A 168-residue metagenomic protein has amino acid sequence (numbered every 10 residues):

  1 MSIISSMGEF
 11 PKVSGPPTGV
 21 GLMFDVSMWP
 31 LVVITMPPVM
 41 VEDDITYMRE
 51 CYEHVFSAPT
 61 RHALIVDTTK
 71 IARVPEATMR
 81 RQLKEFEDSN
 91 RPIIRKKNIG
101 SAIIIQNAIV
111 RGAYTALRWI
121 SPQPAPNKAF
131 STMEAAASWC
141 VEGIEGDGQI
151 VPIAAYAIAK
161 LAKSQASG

Functional and structural regions predicted by a protein language model:
S2-G168: Amphipathic, Lys/Arg-enriched alpha-helical "gate/interface" segment within cytosolic domains that mediates
